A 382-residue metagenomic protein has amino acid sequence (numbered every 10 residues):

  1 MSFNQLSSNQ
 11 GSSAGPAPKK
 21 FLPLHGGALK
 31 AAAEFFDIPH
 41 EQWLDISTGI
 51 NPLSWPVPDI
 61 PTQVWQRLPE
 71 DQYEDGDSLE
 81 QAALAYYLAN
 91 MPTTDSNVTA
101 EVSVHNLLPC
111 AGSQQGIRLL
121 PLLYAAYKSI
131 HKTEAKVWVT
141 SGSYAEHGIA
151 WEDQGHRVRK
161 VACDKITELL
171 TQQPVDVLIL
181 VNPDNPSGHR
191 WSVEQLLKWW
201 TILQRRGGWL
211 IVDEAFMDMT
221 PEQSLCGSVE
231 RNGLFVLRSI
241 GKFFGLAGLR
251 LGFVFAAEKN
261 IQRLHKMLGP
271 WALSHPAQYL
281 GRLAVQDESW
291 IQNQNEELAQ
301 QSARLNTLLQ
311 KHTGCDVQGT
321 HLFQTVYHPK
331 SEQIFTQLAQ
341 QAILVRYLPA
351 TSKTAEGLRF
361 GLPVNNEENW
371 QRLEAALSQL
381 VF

Functional and structural regions predicted by a protein language model:
S2-S78, A82: N-terminal "arm"/small-domain region of PLP-dependent enzymes with the aminotransferase-like
D45, L237, C315-T320, A350: Short beta-strand
I46, D213-A215, L237, G252 (+1 more regions): Structural scaffold positions in well-ordered secondary structure
G49-W55, N182-S187, M217, K242: Short glycine-rich anion-binding loops that position phosphate/pyrophosphate groups of nucleotides and phosphorylated
Q66-Q204, I211, F216-F235, Q294: Conserved core of the PLP fold type I
E74, G233-V317: PLP-dependent aminotransferase class I/II
A256, T325-P329, A342-F382: Conserved PLP-binding active-site segment of the aspartate aminotransferase-like
A299, K311-Q341: Conserved PLP-binding catalytic core of the aspartate aminotransferase-like
